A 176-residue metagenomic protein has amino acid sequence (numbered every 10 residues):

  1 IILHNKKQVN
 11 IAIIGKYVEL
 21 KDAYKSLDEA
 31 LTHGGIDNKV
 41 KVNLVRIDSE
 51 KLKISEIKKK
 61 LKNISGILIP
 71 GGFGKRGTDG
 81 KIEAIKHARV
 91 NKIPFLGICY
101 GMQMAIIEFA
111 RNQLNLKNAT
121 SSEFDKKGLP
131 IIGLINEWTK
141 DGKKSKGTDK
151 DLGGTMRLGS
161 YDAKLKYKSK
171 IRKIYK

Functional and structural regions predicted by a protein language model:
I1-Y175: N-terminal beta1-alpha1 cap of cysteine-dependent amidohydrolase-like domains
